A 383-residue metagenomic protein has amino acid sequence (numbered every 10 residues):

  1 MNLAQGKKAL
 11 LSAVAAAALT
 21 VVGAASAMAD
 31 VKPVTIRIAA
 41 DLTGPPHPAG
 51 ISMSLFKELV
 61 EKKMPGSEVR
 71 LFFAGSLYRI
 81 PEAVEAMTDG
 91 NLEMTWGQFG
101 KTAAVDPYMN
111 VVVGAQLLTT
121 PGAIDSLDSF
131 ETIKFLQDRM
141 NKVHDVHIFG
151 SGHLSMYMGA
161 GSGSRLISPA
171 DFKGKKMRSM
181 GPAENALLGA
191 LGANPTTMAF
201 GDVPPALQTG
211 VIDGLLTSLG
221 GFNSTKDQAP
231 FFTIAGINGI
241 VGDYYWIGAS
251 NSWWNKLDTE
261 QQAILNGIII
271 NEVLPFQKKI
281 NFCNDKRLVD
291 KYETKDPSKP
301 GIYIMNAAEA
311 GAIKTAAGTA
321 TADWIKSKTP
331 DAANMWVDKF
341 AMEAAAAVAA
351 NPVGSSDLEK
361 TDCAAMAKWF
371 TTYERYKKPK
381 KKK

Functional and structural regions predicted by a protein language model:
N2-V14: Bacterial N-terminal signal peptides that target proteins for export
S12-G23: Bacterial N-terminal signal peptides
V14, D30-A123, H147-K383: N-terminal secretory/targeting leader peptides
G23-A29: Sec/Tat signal peptide C-region and signal peptidase I cleavage site
T119-V143: Short, solvent-exposed loop/beta-turn-alpha elements that line the ligand-binding surface or hinge of extracytoplasmic
